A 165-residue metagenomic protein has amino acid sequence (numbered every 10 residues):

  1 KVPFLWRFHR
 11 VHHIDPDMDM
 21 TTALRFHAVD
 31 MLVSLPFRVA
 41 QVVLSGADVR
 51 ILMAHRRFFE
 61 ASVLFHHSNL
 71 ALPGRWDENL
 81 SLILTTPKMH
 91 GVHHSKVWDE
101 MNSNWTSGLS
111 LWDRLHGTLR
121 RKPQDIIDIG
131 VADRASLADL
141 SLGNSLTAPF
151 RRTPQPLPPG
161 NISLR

Functional and structural regions predicted by a protein language model:
K1-I127: Membrane-embedded catalytic scaffold of the fatty acid hydroxylase/desaturase
I126-R165: A membrane-cytosol interface segment of integral membrane proteins
